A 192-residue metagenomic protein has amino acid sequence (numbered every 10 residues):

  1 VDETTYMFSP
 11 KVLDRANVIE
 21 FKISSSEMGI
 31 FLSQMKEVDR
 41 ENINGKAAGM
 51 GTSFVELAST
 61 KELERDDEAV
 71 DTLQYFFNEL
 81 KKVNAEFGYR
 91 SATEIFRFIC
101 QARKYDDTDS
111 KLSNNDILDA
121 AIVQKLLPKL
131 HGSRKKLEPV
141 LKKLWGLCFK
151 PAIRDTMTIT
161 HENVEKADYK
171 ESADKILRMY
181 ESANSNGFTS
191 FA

Functional and structural regions predicted by a protein language model:
V1-A192: C-terminal regulatory/interaction module of P-loop NTP-utilizing enzymes
